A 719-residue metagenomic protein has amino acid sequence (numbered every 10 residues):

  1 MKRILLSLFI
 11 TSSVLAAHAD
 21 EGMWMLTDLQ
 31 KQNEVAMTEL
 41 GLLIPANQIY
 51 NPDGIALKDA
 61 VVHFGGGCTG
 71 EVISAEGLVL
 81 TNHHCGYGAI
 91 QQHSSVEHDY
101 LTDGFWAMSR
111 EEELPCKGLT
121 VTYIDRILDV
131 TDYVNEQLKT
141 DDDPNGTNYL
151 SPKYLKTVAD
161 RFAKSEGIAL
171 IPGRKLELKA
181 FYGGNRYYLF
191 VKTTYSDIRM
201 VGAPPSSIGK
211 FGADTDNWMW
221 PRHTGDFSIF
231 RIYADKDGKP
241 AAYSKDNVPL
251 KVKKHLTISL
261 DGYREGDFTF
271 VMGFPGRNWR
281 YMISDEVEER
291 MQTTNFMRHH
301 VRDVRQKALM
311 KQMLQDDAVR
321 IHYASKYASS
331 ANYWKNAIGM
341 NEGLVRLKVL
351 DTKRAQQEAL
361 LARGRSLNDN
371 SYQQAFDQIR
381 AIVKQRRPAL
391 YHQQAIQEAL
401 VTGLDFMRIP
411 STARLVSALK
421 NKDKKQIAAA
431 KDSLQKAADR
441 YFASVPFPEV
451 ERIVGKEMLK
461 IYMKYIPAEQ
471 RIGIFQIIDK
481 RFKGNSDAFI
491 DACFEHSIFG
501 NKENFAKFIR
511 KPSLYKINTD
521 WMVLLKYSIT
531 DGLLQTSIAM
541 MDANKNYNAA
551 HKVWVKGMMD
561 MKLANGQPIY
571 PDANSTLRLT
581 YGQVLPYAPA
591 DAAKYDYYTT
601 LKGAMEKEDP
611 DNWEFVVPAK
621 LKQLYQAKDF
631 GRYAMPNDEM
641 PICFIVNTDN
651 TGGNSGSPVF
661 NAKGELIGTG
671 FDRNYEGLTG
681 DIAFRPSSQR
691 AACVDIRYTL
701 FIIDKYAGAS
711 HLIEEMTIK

Functional and structural regions predicted by a protein language model:
K2-I4, L15-K719: Terminal presequence/propeptide segments associated with secretion/organelle targeting and zymogen/polyprotein
S7-S13: Bacterial N-terminal signal peptides
